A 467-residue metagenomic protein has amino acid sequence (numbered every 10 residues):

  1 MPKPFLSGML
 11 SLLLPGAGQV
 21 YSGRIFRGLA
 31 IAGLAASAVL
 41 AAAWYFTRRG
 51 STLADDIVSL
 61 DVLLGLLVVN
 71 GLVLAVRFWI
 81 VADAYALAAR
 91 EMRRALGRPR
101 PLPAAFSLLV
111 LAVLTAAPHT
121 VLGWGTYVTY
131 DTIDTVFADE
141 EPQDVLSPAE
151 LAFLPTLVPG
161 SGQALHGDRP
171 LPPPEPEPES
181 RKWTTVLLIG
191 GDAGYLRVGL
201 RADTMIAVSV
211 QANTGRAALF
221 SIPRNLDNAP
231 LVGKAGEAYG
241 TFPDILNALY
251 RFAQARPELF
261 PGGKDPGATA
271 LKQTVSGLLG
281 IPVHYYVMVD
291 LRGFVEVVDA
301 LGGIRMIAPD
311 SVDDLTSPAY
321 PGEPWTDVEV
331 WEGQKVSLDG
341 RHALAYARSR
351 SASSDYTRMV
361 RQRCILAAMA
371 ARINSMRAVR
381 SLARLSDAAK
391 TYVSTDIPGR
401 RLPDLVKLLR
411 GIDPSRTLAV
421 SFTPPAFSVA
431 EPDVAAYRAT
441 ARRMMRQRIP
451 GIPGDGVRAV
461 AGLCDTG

Functional and structural regions predicted by a protein language model:
M1, L10-R27: Membrane interfacial helix-start motif at the N-side
M1-S7, A30-T135: Transmembrane helix recognition focused on a "late"/terminal membrane span
P15, V73, W79, G199 (+1 more regions): Residue-level recognition of hydrophobic positions within alpha-helical transmembrane segments
R27-G28, R380: Short, solvent-exposed positions on alpha-helices
W124-G467: Non-catalytic, solvent-exposed segments at the cell envelope interface
